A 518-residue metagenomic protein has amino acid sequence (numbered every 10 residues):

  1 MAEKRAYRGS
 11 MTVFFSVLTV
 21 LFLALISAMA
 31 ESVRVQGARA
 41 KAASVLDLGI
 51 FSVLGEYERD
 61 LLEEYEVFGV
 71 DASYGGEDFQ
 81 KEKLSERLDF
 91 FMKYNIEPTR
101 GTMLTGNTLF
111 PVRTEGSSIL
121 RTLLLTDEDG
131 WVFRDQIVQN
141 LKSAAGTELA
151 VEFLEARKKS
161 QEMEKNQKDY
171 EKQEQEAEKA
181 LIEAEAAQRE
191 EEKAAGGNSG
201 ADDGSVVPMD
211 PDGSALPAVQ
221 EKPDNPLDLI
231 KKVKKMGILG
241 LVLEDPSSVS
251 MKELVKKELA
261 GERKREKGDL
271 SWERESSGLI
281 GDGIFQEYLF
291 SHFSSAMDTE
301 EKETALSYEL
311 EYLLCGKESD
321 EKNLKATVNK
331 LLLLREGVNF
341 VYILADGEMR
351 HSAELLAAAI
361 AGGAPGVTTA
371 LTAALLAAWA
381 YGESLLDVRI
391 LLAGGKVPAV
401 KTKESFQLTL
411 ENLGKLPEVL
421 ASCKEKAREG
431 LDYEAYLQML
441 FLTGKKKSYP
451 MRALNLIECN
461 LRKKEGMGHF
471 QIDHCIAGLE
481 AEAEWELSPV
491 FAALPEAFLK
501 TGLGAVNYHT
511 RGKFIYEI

Functional and structural regions predicted by a protein language model:
A2-F79: Alpha-helical assembly-interface signal, strongest on the long, hydrophobic N-terminal helix that forms
R59, V67-I518: Long, compositionally biased low-complexity segments
